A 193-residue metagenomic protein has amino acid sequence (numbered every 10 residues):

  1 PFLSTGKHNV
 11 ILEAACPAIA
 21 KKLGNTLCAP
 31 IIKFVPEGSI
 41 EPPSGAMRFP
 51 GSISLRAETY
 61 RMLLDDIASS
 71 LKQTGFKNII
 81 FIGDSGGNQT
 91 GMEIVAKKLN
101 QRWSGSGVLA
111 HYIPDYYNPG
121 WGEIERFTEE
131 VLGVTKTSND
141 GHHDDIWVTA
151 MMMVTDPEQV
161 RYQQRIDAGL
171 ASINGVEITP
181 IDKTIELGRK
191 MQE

Functional and structural regions predicted by a protein language model:
P1-I80, D84-E193: Extended, histidine- and acidic-residue-enriched regions that form the cofactor-binding/catalytic faces
